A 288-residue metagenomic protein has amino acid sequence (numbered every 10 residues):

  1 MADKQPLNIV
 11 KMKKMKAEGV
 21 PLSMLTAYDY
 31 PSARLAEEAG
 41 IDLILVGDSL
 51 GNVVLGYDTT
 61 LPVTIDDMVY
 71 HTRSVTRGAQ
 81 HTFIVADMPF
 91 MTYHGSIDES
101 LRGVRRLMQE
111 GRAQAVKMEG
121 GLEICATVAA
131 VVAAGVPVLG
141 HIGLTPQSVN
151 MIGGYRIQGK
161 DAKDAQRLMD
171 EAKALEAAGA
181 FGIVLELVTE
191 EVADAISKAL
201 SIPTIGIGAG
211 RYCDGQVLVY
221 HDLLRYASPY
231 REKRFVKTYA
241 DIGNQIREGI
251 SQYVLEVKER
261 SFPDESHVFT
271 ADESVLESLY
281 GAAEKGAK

Functional and structural regions predicted by a protein language model:
A2-R234, A240, N244-E273, E277-K288: Alpha/beta enzyme core
